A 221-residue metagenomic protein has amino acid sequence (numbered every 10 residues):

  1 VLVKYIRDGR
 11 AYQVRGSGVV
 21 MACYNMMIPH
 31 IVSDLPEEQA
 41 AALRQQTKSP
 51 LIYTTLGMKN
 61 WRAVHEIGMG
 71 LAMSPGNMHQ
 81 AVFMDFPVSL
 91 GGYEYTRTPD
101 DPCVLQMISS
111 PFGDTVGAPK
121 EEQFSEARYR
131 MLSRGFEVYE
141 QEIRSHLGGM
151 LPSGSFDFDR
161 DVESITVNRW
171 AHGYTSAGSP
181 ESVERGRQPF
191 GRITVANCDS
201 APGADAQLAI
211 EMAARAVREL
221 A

Functional and structural regions predicted by a protein language model:
L2, I6, G57, A63-A221: Conserved flavin/dinucleotide-binding core of flavoenzymes
L2-M73: Glycine-rich loop(s) and the adjacent beta-strand/alpha-helix scaffold that form part
